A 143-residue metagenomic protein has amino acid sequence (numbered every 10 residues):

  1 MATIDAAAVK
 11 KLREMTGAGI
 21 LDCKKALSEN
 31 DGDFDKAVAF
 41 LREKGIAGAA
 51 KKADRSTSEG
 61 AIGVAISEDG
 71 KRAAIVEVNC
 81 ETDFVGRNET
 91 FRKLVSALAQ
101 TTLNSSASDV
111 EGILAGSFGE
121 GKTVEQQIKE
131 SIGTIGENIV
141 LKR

Functional and structural regions predicted by a protein language model:
A2-R143: N-terminal assembly/interaction segments in proteins that build large macromolecular machines
